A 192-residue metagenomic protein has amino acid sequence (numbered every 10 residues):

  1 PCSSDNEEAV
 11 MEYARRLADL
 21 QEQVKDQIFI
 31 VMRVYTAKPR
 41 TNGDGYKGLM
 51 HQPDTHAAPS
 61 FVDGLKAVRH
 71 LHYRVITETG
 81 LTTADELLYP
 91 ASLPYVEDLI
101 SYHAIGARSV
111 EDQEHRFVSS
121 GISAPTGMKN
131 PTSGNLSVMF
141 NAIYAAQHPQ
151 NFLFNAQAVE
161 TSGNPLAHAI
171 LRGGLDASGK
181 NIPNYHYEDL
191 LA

Functional and structural regions predicted by a protein language model:
D5-L190: Active-site-facing alpha/beta catalytic cores
